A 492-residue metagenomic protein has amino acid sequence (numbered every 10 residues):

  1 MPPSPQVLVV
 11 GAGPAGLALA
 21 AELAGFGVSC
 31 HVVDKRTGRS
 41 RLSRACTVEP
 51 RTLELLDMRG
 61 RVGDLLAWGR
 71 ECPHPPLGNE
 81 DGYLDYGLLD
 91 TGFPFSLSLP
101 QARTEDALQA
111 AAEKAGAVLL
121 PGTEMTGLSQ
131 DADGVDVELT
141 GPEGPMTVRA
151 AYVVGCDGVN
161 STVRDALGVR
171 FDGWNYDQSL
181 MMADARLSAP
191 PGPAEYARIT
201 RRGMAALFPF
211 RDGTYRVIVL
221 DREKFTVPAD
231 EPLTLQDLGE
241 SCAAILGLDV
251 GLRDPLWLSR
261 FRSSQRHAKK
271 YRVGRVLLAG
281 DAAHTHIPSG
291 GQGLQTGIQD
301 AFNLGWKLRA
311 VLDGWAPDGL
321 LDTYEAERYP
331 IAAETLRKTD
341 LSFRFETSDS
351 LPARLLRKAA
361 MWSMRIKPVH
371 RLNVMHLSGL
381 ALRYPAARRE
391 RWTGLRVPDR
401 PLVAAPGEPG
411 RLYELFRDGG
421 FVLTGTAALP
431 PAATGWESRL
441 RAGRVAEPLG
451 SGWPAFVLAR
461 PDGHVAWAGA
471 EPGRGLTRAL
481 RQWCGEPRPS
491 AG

Functional and structural regions predicted by a protein language model:
M1-L355, M361-M364, P368: Core Rossmann-like FAD-binding/catalytic domain of the broad FAD-dependent monooxygenase superfamily
A20, L423, G463: Hydrophobic, well-ordered secondary-structure elements that form the walls of internal hydrophobic environments
L139, L402-V403, L458: Hydrophobic beta-strand positions
A183-D184, V422-A427, S438-R444: Short, hydrophobic beta-strand segments that form beta-sheet elements in well-ordered domains
F261-L278, A282-H284, V397-F416, L449: FAD-binding beta-loop-beta segment adjacent to the flavin cofactor pocket
A283, F456-A466: Short, glycine-anchored, charge-dense loop/turn motifs used at functional sites
R309-V403, E408-F421, T426-G435, W453-P454 (+2 more regions): C-terminal helical "tail/cap" subdomain of flavin- and related membrane-associated enzymes
R444-G452: Thioredoxin-like thiol-disulfide oxidoreductase module
